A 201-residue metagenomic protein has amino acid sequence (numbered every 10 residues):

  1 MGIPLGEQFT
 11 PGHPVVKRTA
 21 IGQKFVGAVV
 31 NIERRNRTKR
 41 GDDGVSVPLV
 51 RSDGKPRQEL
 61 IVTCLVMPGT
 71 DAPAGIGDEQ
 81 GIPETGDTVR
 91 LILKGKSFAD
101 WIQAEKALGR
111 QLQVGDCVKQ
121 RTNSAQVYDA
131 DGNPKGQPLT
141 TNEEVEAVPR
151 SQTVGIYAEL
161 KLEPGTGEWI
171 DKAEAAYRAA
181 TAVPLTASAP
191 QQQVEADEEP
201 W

Functional and structural regions predicted by a protein language model:
M1-E84: OB-fold ssDNA-binding interfaces and closely related basic DNA-contact patches used across DNA replication/repair
M1-F9, K161-W201: Acidic, gly/ser/pro-rich intrinsically disordered tails
G27-I32, L60-V66, V89-L93, L112-Q120: Hydrophobic beta-strand residues in large extracellular and virion-surface proteins
D87-Q103: Short, structured beta-strand/loop micro-motifs enriched in basic residues and often containing a Trp
L91, S151, Q192-V194: Positively charged, low-complexity intrinsically disordered regions
F98-R121: Short nucleic-acid-contacting surface segments enriched for D/E, G, S/T with interspersed K/R
K119-A182: OB-fold/S1-family single-stranded nucleic acid-binding modules
